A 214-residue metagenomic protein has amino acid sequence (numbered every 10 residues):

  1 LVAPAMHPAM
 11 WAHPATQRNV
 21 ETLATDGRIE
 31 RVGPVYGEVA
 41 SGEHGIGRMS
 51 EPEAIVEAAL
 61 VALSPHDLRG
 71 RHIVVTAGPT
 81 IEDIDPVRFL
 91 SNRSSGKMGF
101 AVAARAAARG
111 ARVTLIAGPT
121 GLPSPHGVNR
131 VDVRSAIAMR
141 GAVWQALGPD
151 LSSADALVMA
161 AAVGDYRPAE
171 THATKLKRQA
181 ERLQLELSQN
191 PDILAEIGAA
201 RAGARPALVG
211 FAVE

Functional and structural regions predicted by a protein language model:
L1-V35, H44-A58, A200-E214: Short, glycine-/small-residue-rich phosphate/pyrophosphate-handling segment
A3-P4, G33, V74-G78, I116 (+2 more regions): Short beta-strand segments
M6-H7, G37, G78-E82, A161-P168 (+1 more regions): Short glycine-rich anion-binding loops that position phosphate/pyrophosphate groups of nucleotides and phosphorylated
P8, I46, E82-K97, A180-N190 (+1 more regions): Short, glycine-rich nucleotide/cofactor-binding loops
T16-Q17, E21-T25, D67, R71-S135: Glycine-rich phosphate/diphosphate-binding loop of Rossmann-like nucleotide-binding domains
L23, V56-R71, M139-L157: Short amphipathic alpha-helices and their capping/turn segments at secondary-structure boundaries
R31-P34, R130-A138: Short acidic-hydrophobic, aromatic-tinged amphipathic segments that line or gate anion-handling sites
R134-F211: Glycine-rich phosphate-binding loop
